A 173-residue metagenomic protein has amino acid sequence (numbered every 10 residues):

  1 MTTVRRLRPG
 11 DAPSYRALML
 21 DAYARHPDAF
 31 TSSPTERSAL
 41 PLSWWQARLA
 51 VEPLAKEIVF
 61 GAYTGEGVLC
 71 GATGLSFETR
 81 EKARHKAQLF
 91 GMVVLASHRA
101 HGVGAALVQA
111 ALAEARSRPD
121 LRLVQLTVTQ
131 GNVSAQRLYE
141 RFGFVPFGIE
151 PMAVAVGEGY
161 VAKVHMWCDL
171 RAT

Functional and structural regions predicted by a protein language model:
M1-V4: Extreme N-terminal starter segment of soluble prokaryotic enzymes
P9-G10, R16-A17, A22-G91, L95-S97 (+3 more regions): Acetyl-CoA-dependent GNAT
S14, R84, G102, S134: Residues that form or flank phosphate/diphosphate-binding pockets in enzymes that use nucleotide phosphates
T73, V94, V103-A111, V124 (+1 more regions): Hydrophobic packing within well-folded, soluble alpha/beta domains
L95-S97, H101, Q130-G131: Active-site acidic-Proline motif in GNAT/NAT acetyltransferases
H101, S117-R122: Short coil/turn segments at alpha/beta junctions that flank glycine-rich nucleotide-binding fingerprints
D120-T173: C-terminal "cap" of GNAT-fold acetyltransferases
